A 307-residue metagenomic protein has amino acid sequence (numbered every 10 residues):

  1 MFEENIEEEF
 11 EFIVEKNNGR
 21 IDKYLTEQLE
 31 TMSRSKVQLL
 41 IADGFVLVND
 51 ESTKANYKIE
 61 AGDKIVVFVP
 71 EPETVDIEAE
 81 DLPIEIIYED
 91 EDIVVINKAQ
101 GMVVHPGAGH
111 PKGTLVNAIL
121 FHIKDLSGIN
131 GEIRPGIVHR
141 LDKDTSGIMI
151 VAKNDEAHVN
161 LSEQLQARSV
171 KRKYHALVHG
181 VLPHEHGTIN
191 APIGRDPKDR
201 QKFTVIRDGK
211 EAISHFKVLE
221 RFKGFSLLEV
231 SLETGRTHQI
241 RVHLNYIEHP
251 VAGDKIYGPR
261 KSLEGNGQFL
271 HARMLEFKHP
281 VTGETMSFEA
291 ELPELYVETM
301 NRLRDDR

Functional and structural regions predicted by a protein language model:
M1-R307: RNA pseudouridine synthases
